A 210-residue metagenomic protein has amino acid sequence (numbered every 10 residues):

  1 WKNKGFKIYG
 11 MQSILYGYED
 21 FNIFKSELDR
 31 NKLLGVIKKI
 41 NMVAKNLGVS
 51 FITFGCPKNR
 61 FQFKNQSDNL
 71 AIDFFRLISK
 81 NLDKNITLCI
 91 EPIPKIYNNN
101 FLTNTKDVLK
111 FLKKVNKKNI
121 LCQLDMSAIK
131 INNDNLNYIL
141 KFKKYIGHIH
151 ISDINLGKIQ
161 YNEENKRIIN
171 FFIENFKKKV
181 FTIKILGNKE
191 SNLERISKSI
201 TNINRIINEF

Functional and structural regions predicted by a protein language model:
W1-G5: Aromatic-lined substrate-binding rim segments of carbohydrate-active enzymes
Y9-M11, I52, L88, I149 (+1 more regions): Hydrophobic residues within beta-strands of alpha/beta enzymes
I14-G17, C56-R60, P92-I96, M126-K130 (+2 more regions): Active-site-proximal loop/turn and secondary-structure-junction residues that shape catalytic pockets, frequently
D20-L121, I131, R195, N202: Active-site acidic/histidine proton-transfer and metal-coordination neighborhood in alpha/beta enzyme cores
L34, K38-M42, G48-S50, T105-F210: Histidine-acidic metal/acid-base catalytic patches
